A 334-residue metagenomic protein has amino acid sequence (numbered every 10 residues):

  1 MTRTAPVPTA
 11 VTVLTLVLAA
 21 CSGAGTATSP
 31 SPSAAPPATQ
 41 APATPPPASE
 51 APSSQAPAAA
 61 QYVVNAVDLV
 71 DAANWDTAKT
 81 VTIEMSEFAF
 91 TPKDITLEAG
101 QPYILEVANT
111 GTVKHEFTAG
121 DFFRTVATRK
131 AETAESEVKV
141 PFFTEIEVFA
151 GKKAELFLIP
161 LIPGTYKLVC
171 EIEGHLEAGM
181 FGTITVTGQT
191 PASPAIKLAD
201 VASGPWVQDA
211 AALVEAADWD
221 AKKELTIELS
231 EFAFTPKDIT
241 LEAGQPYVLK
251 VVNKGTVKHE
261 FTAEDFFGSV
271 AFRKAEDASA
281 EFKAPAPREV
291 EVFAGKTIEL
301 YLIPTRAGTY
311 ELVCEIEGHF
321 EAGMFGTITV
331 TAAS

Functional and structural regions predicted by a protein language model:
M1-V11: Bacterial N-terminal signal peptides that target proteins for export
C21-P32: Bacterial lipoprotein signal-peptidase II cleavage site
P30-A58: Post-signal peptide N-terminal segment of mature Sec-exported envelope proteins
Q55-L69, A73, V140-A221, A284-S334: Extracellular/periplasmic metallocenter environments
A73-P102, A217-P246: N-terminal edge beta-strand
V107-N109, V251-N253: Asparagine-centered strand-capping/turn motif at beta-strand->loop junctions
F123-A134, F267-A278: Short aromatic-acidic-glycine turn motif
